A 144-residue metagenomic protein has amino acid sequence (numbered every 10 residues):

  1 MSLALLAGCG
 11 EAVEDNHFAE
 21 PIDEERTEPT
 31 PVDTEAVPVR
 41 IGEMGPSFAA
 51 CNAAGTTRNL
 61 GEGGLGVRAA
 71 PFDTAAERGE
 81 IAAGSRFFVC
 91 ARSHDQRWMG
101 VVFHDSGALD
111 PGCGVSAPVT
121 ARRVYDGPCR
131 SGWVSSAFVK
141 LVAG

Functional and structural regions predicted by a protein language model:
L5-G8: C-terminal motif of bacterial Sec signal peptides marking the signal peptidase cleavage site
E11-A53, V102-G144: Boundary regions of SH3-family modules and the immediately adjacent low-complexity/disordered segments in eukaryotic
A54-V67: Short, basic/aromatic beta-hairpin or loop at an interaction surface
G64, Q96-M99: A generic structural signal for beta-strand entry/edge sites
A69-A83, A91-R92: SH3/SH3-like (including bacterial SH3b) beta-barrel domains that bind proline-rich motifs or cell-wall ligands
G84, M99-H104: SH3/SH3-like beta-barrel fold
F88-Q96: Short, charged beta-turn/beta-strand-edge "cap" motif at the junction between a beta-strand and an adjacent loop
